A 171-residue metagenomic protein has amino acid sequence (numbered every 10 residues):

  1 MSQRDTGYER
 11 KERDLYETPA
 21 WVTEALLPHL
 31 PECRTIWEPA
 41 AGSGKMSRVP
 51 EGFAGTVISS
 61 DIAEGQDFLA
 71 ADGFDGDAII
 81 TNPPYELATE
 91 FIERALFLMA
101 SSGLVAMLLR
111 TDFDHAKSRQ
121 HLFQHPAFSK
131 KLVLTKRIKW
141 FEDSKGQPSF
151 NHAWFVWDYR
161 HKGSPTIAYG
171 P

Functional and structural regions predicted by a protein language model:
M1-P171: Class I S-adenosyl-L-methionine-dependent methyltransferase catalytic core
